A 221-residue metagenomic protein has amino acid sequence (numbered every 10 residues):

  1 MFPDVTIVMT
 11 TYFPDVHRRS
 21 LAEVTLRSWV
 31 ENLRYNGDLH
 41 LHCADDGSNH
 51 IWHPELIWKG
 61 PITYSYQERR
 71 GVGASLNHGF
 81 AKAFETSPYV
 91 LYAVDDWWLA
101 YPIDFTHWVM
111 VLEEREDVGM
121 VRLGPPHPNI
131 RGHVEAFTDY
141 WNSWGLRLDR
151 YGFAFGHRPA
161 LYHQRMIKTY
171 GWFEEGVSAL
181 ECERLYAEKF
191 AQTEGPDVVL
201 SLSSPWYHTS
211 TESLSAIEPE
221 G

Functional and structural regions predicted by a protein language model:
M1-R27: N-proximal low-complexity "stem/linker" segments adjacent to membrane-targeting elements
S20, G152-G221: C-terminal catalytic/acceptor-binding lobe
V24-D38: Short, acidic, metal-binding catalytic loop of nucleotide-sugar glycosyltransferases
G37-S48, S65-Y66: Short beta-strand/loop segment that forms part of the nucleotide-sugar
N77-Y89: Active-site nucleotide-sugar/metal-binding loop of Leloir-type enzymes
S87-W98: Short beta-strand-to-loop acidic/aromatic patch adjacent to the donor-nucleotide binding site
P102-G124: Conserved donor-nucleotide/metal-binding helix-loop-beta segment in metal-dependent transferases, i.e., the alpha-helix
V121-E135: Short beta-strand-to-loop element that shapes/binds the nucleotide-sugar donor at the catalytic cleft/hinge
